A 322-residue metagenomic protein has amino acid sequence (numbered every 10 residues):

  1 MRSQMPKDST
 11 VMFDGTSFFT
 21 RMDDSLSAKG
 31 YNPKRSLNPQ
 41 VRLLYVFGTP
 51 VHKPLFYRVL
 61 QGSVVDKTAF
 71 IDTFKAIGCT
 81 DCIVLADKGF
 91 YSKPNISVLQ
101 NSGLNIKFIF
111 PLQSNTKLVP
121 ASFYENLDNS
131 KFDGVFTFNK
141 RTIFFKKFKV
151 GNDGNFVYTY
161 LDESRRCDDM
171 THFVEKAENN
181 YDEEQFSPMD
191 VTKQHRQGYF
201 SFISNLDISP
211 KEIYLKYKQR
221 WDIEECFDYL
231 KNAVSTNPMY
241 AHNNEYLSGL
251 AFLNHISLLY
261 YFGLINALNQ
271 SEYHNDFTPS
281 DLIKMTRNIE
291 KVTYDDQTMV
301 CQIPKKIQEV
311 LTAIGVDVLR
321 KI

Functional and structural regions predicted by a protein language model:
M1-I322: Anion-binding and metal-coordination hotspots
